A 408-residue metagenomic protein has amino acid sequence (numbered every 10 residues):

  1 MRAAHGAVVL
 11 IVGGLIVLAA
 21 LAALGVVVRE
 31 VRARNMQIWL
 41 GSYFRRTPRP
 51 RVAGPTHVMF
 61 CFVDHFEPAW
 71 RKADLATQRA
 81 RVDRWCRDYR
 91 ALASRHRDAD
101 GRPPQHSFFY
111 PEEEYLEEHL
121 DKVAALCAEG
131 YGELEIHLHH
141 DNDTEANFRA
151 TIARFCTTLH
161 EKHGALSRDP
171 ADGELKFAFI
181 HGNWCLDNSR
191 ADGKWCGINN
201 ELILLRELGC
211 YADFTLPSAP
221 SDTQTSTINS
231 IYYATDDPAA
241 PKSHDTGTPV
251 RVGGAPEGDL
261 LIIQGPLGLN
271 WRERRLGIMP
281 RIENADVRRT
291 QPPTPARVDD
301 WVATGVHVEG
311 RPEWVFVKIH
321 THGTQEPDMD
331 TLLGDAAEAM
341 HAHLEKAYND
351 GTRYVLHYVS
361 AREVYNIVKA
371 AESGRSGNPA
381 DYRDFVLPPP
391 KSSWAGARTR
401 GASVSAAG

Functional and structural regions predicted by a protein language model:
M1-G14: Feature marks short, highly hydrophobic, charge-poor N-terminal signal-anchor/signal peptide-like helices that anchor
V8, E207, A212-P220, S226 (+4 more regions): C-terminal domain-boundary segment and adjacent tail
L21-G130, H140, L175-F177, H181-N183 (+1 more regions): Active-site beta->alpha N-cap acidic-glycine motif
M36-P48, A165-E313: Active-site-adjacent pocket scaffolds in enzyme catalytic domains
M59-V63, G101-S107, Y131-E135, E174-A178 (+4 more regions): Structural preference for beta-strand elements that scaffold enzyme active sites
W70-D83, P104-E113, H139-A146, G182-W195 (+3 more regions): The substrate-binding groove and active-site-proximal loops of carbohydrate-active enzymes, especially glycoside
A76-S94, E118-L120, F148-K162, K194-L204 (+2 more regions): Well-ordered, non-membrane alpha-helical segments in soluble/globular domains
S107-D192, L216, I319, S360: Metal-dependent polysaccharide deacetylase catalytic core of the NodB/CE4 family, i.e., the active-site-bearing domain
